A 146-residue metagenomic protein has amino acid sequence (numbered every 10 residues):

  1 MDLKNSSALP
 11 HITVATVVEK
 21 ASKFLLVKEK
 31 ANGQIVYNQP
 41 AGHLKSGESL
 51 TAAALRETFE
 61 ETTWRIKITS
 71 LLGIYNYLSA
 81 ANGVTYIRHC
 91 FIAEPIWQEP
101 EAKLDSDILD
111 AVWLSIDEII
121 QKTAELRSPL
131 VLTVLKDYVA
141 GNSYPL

Functional and structural regions predicted by a protein language model:
M1-A15: Acidic, metal-coordinating catalytic segment for phosphate/diphosphate chemistry, firing primarily on the Nudix
K4, L72-A80: Short, solvent-exposed loop/turn elements at beta->coil junctions and helix N-caps that rim active or binding pockets
A8-P10, I35, T85-I87: Residue-level preference for beta-strand/loop junctions
I12-V14, S22, I87-H89, L109: Change "...and in nucleic-acid phosphodiester-cleaving endonucleases..." to "...and in nucleic-acid processing enzymes
K20-E60: Conserved Nudix-box catalytic region and its N-terminal flanking loop in Nudix hydrolases and closely related
Q34-Y37, S106-L146: Nudix hydrolase/Nudix homology domain
R65-G73: A short coil-to-beta-strand element that immediately follows conserved catalytic motifs
Y77-P100, V112, V134-V139: Active-site-adjacent beta-strand/loop module that shapes the phosphate/pyrophosphate-binding cleft
